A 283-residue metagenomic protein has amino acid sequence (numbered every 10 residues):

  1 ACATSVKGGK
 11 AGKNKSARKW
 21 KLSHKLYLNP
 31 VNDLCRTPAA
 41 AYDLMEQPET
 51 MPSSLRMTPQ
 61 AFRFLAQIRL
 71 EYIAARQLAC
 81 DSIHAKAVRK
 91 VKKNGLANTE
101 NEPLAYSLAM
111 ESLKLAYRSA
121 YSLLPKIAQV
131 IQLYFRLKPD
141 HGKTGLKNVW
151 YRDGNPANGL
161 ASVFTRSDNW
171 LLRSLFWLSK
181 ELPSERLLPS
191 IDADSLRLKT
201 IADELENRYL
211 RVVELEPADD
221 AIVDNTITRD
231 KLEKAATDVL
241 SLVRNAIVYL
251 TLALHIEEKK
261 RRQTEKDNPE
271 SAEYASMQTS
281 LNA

Functional and structural regions predicted by a protein language model:
C2-K114, N268-S276: Charged alpha-helical initiation segments
T37, L78, A85, R152 (+5 more regions): Surface-exposed polar/charged interaction patches
Q60, E185-L187, I227: Short interface patches used for recognition in eukaryotic signaling and trafficking proteins
A61-A85, A116, A120-L123, I127-V130 (+6 more regions): Amphipathic alpha-helices that form helix-helix packing interfaces
S82-R89, N101-E102, Y134, Y209-V212 (+3 more regions): Secondary-structure edge/capping motif, primarily at the C-terminal ends of alpha-helices and the immediately following
K90-E102, P217-D230: A solvent-exposed, charged loop/short amphipathic helix patch at secondary-structure junctions
N101-L198, N207-R208: Short non-catalytic regulatory patches outside canonical folded cores
D192-E204, D219-A283: Amphipathic, Lys/Arg-enriched alpha-helical patches that create a basic surface for binding polyanionic ligands
